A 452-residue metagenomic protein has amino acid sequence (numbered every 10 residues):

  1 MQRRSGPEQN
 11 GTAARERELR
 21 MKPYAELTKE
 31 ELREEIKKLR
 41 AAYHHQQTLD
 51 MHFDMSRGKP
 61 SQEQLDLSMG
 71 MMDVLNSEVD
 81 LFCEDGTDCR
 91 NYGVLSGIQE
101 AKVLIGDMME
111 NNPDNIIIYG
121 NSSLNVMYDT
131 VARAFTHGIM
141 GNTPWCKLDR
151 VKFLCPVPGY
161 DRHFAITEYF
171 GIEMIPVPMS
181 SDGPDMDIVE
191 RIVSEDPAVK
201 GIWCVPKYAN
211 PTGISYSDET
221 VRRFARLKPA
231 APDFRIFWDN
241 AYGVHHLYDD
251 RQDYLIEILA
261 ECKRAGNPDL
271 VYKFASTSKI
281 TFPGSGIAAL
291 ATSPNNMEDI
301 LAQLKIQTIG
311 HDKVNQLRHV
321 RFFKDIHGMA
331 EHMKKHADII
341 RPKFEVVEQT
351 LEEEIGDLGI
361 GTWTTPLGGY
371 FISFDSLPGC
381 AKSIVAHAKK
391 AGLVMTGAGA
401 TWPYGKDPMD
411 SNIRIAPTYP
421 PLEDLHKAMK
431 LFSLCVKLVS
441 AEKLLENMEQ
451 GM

Functional and structural regions predicted by a protein language model:
E8-R20: Short, Lys/Arg-enriched N-terminal segments with co-localized hydrophobic residues within the first ~10-30 amino acids
R20-G97, G106-D107, K390-L393: N-terminal "arm"/small-domain region of PLP-dependent enzymes with the aminotransferase-like
G58-Q62, S123-L124, G159-D161, D182 (+9 more regions): Short, solvent-exposed loop/turn segments at secondary-structure junctions
D80, T87-P232, G243-G266, A381 (+2 more regions): Conserved core of the PLP fold type I
Y119, A260-R341, E354, A441: Conserved core segment of the aminotransferase class I/II
K334-E348, I360-D375: Conserved glycine-rich beta-strand-loop-beta hairpin in the small C-terminal domain of fold type I
S373-P378, M395-V436: Conserved PLP-binding active-site segment of the aspartate aminotransferase-like
